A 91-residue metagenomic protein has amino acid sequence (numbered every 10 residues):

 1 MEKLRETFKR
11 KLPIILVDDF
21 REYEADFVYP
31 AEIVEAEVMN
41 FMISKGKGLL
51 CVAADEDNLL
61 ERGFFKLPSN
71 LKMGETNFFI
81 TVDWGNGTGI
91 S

Functional and structural regions predicted by a protein language model:
M1-S91: Catalytic domains of riboflavin
